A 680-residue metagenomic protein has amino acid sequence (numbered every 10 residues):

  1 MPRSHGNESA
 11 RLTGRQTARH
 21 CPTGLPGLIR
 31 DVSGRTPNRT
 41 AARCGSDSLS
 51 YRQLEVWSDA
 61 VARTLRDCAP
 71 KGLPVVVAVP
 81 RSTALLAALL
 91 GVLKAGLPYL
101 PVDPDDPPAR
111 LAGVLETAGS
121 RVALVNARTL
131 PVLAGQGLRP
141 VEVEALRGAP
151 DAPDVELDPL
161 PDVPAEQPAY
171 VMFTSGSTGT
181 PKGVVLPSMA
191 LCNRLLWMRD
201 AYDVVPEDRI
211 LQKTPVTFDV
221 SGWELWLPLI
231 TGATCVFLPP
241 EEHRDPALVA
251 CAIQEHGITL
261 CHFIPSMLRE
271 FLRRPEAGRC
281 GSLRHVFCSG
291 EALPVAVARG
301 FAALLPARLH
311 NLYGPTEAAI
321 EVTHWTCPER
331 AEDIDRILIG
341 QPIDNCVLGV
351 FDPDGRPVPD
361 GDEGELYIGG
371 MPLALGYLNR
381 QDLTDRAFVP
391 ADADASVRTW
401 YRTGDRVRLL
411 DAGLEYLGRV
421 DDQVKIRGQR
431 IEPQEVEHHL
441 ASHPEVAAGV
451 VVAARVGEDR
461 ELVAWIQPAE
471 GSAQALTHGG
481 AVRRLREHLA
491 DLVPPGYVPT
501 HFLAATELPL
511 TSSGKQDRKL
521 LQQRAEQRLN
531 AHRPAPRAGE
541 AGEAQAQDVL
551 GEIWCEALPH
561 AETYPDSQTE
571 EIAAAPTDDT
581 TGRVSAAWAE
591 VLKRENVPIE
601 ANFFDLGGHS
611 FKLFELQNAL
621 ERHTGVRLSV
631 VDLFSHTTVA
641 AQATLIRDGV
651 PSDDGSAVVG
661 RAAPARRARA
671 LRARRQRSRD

Functional and structural regions predicted by a protein language model:
M1-G14, G24-L25, R63, A123-P161 (+5 more regions): AMP-dependent adenylate-forming
M1-M172, L186-P187, N193, P294-A298 (+6 more regions): AMP-binding/adenylate-forming domain of the ANL superfamily
R3, L160-D162, P168, T511-S513 (+2 more regions): Regions immediately C-terminal to embedded phosphopantetheine-bearing carrier domains
D31, T117, V132, G300 (+7 more regions): Amphipathic alpha-helical regulatory segments at dimerization interfaces that relay allosteric signals between sensory
T36, T117, S188, A201 (+5 more regions): Acidic-histidine catalytic/liganding microenvironments
L73, R121, T259, R284 (+4 more regions): Short acidic/polar active-site loop segments enriched in Thr and Asp
A84-L90, L97-E116, V155-D360, E365-A374 (+4 more regions): Motif- and composition-driven signal specific to adenylation
D219, E317, G457-R460, H636: Short acidic/glycine-enriched loop/turn segments that link adjacent beta-strands
